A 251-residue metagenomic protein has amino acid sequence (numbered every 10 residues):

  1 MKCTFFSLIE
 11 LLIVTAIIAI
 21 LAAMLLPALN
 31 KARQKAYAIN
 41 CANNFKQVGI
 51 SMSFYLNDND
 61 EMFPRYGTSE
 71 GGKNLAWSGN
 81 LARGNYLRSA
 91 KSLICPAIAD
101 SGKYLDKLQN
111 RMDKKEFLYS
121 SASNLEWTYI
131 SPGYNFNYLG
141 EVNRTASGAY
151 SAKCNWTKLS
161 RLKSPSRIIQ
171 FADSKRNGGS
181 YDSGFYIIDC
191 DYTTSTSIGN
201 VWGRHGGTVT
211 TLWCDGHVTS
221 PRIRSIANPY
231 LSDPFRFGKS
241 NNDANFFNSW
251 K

Functional and structural regions predicted by a protein language model:
K2-R33: N-terminal single-pass transmembrane signal-anchor helix
A36: Phosphate-proximal small/polar/acidic motifs at interfaces that engage nucleotide phosphates, polyphosphates
I39-K251: Short, well-structured segments within or immediately adjacent to enzyme catalytic domains that line ligand-binding
